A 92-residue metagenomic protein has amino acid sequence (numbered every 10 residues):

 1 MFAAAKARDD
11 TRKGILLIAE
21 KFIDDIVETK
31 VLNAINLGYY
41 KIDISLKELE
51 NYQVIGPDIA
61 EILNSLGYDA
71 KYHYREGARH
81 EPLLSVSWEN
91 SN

Functional and structural regions predicted by a protein language model:
M1-L49: An N-terminal amphipathic alpha-helical segment
I26-K30, N64-K71: Short small/polar-residue motifs
N33-I35, E61, R75-G77: Sterically constrained small-residue positions within well-ordered secondary structures of folded domains
E48-Y52, S91-N92: Short acidic, S/G/P-rich loop/turn micro-motifs used as interaction or catalytic elements
V54-G67: Amphipathic alpha-helical segments
G67-N92: C-terminal edge-of-domain segments
